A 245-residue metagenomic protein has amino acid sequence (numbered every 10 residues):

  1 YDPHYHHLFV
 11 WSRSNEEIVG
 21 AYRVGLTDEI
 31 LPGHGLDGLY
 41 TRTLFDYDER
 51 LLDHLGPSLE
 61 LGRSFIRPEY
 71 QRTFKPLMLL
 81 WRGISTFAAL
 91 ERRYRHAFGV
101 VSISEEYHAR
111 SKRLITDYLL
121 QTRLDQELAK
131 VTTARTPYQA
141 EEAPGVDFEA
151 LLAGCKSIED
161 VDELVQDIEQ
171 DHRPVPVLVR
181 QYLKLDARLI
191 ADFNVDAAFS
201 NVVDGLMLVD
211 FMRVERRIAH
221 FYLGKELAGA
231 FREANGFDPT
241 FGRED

Functional and structural regions predicted by a protein language model:
Y1-H4: An N-terminal domain-cap segment
F9, E16-L26, E60: Conserved beta-strand in the GNAT
V10-R13, V209: Active-site beta-strand termini and strand-to-loop segments that position acidic
S14-N15, D186: Residue-level recognition of short loop/turn positions
T27-R188, F193-A197, N201-V202, M207 (+1 more regions): Acyl-donor binding region in acyl/amide transferases
I218-H220: Long, contiguous binding/interaction regions
Y222-G224: Long, highly charged low-complexity segments enriched in Glu/Asp and Lys/Arg with interspersed Ser/Thr
E226-D245: Short, cationic low-complexity segments
